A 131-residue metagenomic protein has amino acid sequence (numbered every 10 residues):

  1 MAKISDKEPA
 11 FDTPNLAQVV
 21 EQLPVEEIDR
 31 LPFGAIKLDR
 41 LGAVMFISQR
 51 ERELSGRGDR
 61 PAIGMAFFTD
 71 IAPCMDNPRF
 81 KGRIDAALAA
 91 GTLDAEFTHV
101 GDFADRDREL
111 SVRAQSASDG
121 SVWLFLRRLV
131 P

Functional and structural regions predicted by a protein language model:
A2-L23: Short, charged amphipathic alpha-helical "coupling" segments at sensory-output junctions in signaling proteins
V25-E27: PAS-family sensory domains
P32-F33, L38-P131: Sensory/regulatory domains in signal-transduction proteins
